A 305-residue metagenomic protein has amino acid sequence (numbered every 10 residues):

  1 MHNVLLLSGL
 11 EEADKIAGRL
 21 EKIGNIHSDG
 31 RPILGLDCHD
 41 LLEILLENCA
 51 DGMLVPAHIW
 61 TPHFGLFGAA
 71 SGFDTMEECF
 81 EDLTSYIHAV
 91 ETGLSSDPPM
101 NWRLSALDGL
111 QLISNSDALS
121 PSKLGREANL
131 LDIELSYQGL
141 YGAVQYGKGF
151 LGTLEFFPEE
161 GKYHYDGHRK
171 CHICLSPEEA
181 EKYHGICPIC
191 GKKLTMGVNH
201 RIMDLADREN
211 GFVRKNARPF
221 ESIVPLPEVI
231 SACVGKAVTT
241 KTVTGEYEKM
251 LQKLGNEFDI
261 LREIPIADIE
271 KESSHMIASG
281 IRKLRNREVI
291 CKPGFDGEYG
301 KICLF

Functional and structural regions predicted by a protein language model:
M1-H88: Extended substrate/RNA-proximal surfaces in nucleic-acid metabolism proteins
L7-L10, R19-K22, D40-G52, L110 (+1 more regions): C-terminal functional module detector
E12, T61-F64, S95-M100, S114-L124: Active-site environment of divalent metal-dependent phosphoester hydrolases
H27-C38, G93, S105, S114 (+1 more regions): Short capping loops/turns at secondary-structure boundaries
L42-L46, M100-S105: Short amphipathic alpha-helical segments and helix-helix/interface helices
V55-A57, A89-S95, Q111-D117: Active-site neighborhood of phospho(di)ester-bond hydrolases with catalytic His/Asp-centered motifs
G65-A70, W102-L104, L124-A128, A143: Short acidic, glycine/serine/threonine-rich loops at helix termini
D82, W102-Q111: Short, surface-exposed basic-aromatic patches at helix termini and helix-loop junctions that form
